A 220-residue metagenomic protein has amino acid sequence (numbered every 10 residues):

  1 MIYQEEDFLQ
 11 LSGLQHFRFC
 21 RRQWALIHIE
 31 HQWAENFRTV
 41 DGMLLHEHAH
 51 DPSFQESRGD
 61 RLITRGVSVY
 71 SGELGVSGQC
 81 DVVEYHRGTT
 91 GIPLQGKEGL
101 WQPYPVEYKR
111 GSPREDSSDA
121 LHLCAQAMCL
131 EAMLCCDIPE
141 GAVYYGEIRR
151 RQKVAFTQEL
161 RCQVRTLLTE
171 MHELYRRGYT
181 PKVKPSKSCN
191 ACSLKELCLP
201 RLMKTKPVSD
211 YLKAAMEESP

Functional and structural regions predicted by a protein language model:
M1-P105, T205, A214-P220: Metal-dependent nuclease catalytic cores that hydrolyze phosphodiester bonds in DNA/RNA, characterized by
Q4-D7, E170-S186: Short, intrinsically disordered, charge-biased short linear motifs at domain edges
L9-Q15, S117-S118, T180-K187: Structural motif
Q10, R21-R22, H122, L160-L167 (+1 more regions): Alpha-helical structural motif
C20, T180-P220: Cysteine-cluster motifs in flexible loop/terminal segments that predominantly coordinate metals
E35-F37, L174-Y175, D210: A short hydrophobic/aromatic micro-motif that marks alpha-helical segments and, especially, helix-coil
S77-G78, E84-G178, N190-E196: Nucleic-acid nuclease catalytic cores
